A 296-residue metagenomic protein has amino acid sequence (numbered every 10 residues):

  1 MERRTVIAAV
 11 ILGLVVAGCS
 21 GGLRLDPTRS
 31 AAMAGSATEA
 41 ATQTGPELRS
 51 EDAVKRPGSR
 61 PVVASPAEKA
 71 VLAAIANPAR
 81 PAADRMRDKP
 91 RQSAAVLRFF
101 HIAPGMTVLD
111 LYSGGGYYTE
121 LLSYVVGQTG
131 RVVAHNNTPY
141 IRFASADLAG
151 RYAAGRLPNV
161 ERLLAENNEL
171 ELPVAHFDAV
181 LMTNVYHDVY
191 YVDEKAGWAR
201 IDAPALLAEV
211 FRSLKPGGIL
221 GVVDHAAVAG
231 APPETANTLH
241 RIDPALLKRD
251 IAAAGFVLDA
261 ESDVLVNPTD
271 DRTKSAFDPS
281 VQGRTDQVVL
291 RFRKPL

Functional and structural regions predicted by a protein language model:
V16-G18: C-terminal motif of bacterial Sec signal peptides marking the signal peptidase cleavage site
S20-L23: Bacterial signal peptide processing site
V71-R98, A103: Class I SAM-dependent methyltransferase Rossmann-like catalytic core, especially the SAM/SAH-binding loop
G105-G114: Conserved class I S-adenosyl-L-methionine
S123-Y124, G197-P216: A short glycine-rich, Lys/Arg-flanked "PGG" loop and its adjoining helix->strand segment in the class I
L170-V180: A short acidic, Gly/Pro-enriched loop at the edge of an enzyme's catalytic core that lines a small-molecule cofactor
D178-I201: A short SAM/SAH-binding and catalytic strip from SAM-dependent methyltransferases
D271-L296: Core SAM-dependent methyltransferase catalytic element
